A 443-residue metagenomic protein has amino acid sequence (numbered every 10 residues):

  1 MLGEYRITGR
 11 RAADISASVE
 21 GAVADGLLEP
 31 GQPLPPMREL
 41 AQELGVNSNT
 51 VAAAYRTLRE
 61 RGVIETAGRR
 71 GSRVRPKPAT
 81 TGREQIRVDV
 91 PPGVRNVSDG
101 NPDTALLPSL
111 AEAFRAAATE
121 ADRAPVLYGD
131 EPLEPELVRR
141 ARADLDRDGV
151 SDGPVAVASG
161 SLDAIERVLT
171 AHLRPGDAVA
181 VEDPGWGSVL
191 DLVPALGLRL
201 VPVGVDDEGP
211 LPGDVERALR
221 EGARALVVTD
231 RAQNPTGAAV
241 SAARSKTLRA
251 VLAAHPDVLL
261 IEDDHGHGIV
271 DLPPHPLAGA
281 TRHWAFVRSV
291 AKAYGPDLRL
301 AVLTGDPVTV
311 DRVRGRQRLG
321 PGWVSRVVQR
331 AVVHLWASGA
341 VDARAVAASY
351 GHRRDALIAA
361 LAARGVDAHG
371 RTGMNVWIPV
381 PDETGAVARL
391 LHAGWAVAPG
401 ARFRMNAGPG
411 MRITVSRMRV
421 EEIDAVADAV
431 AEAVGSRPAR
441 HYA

Functional and structural regions predicted by a protein language model:
M1-A118, V126, R139, R318-S325 (+8 more regions): N-terminal basic, amphipathic alpha-helical segments
I64, A178, R199, L259 (+2 more regions): Residue-level detector of anion-binding/catalytic polar loops
V97, P202, V227-R231, I261-E262 (+1 more regions): Short beta-strands and strand-loop turn motifs
A124-P256, G268-T281, P438, Y442: Conserved core of the PLP fold type I
D264-G266: Conserved Walker B
F286-A347: Conserved core segment of the aminotransferase class I/II
Y350-I358, V366-P379: Conserved glycine-rich beta-strand-loop-beta hairpin in the small C-terminal domain of fold type I
R402-M405: AMP-binding (ANL) adenylation modules
